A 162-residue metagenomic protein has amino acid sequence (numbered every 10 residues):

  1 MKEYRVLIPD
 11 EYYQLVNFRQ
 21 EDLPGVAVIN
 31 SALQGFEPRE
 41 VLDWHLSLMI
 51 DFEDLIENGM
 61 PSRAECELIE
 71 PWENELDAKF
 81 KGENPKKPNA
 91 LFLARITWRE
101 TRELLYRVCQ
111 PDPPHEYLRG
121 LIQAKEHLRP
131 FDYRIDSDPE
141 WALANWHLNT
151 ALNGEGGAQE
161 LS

Functional and structural regions predicted by a protein language model:
M1-E73, D77-A78, P85-A90, C109-D112 (+1 more regions): Charge-rich, low-complexity segments
L42-L46, E100-R102, R129: Residues at beta-strand starts and edge strands
L91-W98: Short beta-strand
R102-V108: Short cationic amphipathic helices and targeting signals
P113-E116, A142: Eukaryotic short linear interaction motifs
E116-E126: Short amphipathic alpha-helices in soluble, non-transmembrane regions that often serve as interface/regulatory elements
L128-R134: Mixed-charge, glycine-accented linear interaction segment located at domain edges/termini
A142-S162: Short, low-order "capping/linker" segments at domain edges
